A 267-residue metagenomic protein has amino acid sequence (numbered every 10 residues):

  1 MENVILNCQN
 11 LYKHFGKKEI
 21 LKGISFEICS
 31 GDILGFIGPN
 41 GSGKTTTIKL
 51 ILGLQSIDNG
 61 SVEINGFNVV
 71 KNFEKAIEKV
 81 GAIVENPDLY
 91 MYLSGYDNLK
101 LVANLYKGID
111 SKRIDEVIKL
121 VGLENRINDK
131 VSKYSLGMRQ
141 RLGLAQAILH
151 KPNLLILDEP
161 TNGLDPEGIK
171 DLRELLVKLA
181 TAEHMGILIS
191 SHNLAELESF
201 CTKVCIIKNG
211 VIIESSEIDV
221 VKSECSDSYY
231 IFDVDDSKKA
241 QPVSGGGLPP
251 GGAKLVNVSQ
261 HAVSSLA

Functional and structural regions predicted by a protein language model:
G60-K71, K75-A76: Conserved ABC transporter NBD signature motif
K100, S111-R126: Conserved ABC ATPase "signature" region
K151: Conserved catalytic motifs of ABC-family nucleotide-binding domains
L155-E159: Catalytic Walker B motif of ABC-type/P-loop ATPase nucleotide-binding domains
R173-V263: ABC transporter nucleotide-binding domain
